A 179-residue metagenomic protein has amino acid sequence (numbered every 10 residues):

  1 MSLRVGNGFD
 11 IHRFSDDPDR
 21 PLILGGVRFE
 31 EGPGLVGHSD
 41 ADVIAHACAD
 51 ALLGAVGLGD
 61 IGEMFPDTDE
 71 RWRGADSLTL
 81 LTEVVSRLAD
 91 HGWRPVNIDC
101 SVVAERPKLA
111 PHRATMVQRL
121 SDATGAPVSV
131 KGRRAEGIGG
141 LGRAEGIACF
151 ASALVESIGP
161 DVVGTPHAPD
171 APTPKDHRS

Functional and structural regions predicted by a protein language model:
S2-R119, A123: RNase III-family endoribonuclease catalytic core
G8, A45, E156-S157, D161 (+1 more regions): Small-residue (G/A/S/T)-rich helix-start motifs and N-terminal tracts that mark the onset
V130-R134: Pyridoxal 5′-phosphate
G142-V162: C-terminal edge-of-domain segments
A168-A171: Short hydrophobic alpha-helical segments enriched in small aliphatic residues
P174-H177: Catalytic-site microenvironment of enzymes that process N-acetyl-hexosamine-containing cell-wall polysaccharides
